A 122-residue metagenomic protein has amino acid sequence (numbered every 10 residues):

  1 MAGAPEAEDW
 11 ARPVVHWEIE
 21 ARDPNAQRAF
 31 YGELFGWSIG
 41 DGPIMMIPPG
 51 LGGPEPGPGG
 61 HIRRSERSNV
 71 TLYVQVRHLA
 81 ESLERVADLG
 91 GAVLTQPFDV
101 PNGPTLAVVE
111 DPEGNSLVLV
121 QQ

Functional and structural regions predicted by a protein language model:
M1-R28, E55, V70-L72, Q121-Q122: N-terminal beta-strand motif that seeds the catalytic metal site of vicinal oxygen chelate
D23, V74-S116: Vicinal oxygen chelate
Y31: Catalytic core of tubulin tyrosine ligase-like
L34-F35, G90: Glycine-centered loop/turn motif at secondary-structure junctions
F35-V70, S116-Q121: Conserved short beta-strand elements that form part of the metal-binding/catalytic scaffold of enzyme active sites
